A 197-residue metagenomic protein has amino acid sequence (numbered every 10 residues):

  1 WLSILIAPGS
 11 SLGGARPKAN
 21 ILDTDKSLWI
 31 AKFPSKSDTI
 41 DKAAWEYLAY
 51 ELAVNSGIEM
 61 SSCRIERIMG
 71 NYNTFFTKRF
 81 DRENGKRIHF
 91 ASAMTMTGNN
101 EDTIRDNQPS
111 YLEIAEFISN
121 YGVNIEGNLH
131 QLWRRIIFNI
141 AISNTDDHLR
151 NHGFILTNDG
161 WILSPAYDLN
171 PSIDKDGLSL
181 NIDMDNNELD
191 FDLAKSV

Functional and structural regions predicted by a protein language model:
W1-L149, G153-V197: Anionic ligand-binding catalytic core segments
